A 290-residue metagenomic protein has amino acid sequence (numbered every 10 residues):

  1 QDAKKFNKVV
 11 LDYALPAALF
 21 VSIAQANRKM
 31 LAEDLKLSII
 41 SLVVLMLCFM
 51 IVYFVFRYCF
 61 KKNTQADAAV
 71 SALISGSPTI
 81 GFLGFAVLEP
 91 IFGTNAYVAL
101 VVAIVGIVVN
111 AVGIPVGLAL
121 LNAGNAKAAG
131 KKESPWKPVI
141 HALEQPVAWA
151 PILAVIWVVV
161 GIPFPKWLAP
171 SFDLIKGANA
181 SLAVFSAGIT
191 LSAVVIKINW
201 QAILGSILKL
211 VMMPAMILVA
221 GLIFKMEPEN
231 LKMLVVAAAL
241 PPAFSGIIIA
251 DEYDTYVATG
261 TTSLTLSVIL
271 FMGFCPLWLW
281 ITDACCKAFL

Functional and structural regions predicted by a protein language model:
Q1-L290: Alpha-helical transmembrane segments of multi-pass small-molecule/ion transporters
